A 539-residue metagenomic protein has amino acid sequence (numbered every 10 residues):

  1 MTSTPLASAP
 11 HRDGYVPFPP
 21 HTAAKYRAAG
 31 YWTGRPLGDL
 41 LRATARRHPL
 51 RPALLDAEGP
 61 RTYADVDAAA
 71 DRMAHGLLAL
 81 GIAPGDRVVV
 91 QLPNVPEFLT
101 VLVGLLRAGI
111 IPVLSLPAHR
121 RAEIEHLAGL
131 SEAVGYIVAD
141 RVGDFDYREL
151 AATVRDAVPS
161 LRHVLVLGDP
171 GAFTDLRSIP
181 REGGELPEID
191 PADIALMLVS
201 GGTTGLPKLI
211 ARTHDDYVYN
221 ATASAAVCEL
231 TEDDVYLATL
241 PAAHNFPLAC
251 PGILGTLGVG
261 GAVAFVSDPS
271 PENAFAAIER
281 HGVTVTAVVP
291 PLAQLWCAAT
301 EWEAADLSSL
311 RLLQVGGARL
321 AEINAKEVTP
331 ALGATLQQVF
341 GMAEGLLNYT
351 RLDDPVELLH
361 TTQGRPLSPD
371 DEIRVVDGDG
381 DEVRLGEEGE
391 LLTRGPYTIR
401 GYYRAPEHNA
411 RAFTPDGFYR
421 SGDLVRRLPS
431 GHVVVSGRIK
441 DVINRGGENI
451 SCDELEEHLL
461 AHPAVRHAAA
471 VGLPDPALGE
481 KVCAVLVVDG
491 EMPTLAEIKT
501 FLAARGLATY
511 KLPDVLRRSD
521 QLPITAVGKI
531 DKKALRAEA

Functional and structural regions predicted by a protein language model:
M1-A7, A79-L80, V103, R107-R177 (+1 more regions): Structural core segment of the AMP-binding/adenylate-forming
Y31-G34, G38, R42, L50-V95 (+5 more regions): Conserved AMP-binding/adenylate-forming core of the ANL superfamily
P49-L50, R181-G201, L206, A211-D215 (+1 more regions): Conserved pre-ATP/AMP-binding loop-to-beta segment of ANL
D67-R72, I210-E232, T239, G258 (+1 more regions): Conserved structural elements of the adenylate-forming
H119-H126, Y136-V138, T286, G395 (+5 more regions): AMP-binding/adenylate-forming catalytic core of the ANL superfamily
V218-V235, N245-T284, A298-A299: Conserved AMP-binding/adenylation subdomain of ANL enzymes
V283-A287, C297-L358, E372, D379-E382: Gly/Ser/Thr-rich phosphate-binding loop
P366-D370, D381-A412, I450: Conserved ATP/PPi-binding loop(s) of AMP-dependent carboxylate-activating enzymes
